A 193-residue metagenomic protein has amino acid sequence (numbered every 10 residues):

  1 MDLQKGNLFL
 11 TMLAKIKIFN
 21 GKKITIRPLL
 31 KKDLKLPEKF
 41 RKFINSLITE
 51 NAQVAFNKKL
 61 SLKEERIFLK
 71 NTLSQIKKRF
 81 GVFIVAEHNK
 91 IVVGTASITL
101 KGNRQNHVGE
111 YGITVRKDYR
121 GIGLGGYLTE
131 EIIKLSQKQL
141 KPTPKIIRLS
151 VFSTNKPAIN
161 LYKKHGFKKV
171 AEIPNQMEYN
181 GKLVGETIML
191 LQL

Functional and structural regions predicted by a protein language model:
D2-N20, I173-N175, K182-L193: Terminal substrate-recognition subdomain of acyl/acetyltransferases
G6-K59: A short, well-structured alpha-helix characteristic of acyl/acetyltransferase catalytic modules
F19, K58-D118, T129, L135 (+1 more regions): Acetyl-CoA-dependent GNAT
L29, I113-V115, V151: Hydrophobic adenine-recognition pocket in adenosine-nucleotide-binding enzymes
V108, S136-S150: Conserved GNAT acetyl-CoA-binding A-motif
V115, G121-K138, N160-K164: Conserved acetyl-CoA-binding loop-helix of GNAT-fold acetyltransferases
K145-R148, F152-I159, K164, N175-L193: C-terminal "cap" of GNAT-fold acetyltransferases
K169-A171: A secondary-structure capping/hinge motif
